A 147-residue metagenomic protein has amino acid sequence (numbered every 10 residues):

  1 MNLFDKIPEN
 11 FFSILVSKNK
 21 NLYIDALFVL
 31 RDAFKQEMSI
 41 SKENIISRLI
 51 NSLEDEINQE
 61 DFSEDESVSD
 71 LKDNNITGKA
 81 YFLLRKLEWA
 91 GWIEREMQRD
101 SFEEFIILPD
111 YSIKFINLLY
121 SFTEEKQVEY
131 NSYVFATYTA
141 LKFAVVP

Functional and structural regions predicted by a protein language model:
M1-I24: Intrinsically disordered, low-complexity serine/threonine- and proline-rich regulatory segments
N21-M38: Positively charged, polyanion-binding regions of nucleic-acid-associated proteins
S41-V68: DNA-recognition alpha helix
E60-E66, M97-I106: Short, glycine/acidic-rich hinge or "gate" loops at secondary-structure transitions that mediate conformational
D70-N74: Long amphipathic alpha-helical scaffold regions
G78-R85: Short, hydrophobic-biased segments on the C-terminal half of alpha helices that form "recognition helices"
R85-R99: A short, conserved structural fragment
S101, F105, Y111-P147: Leucine-rich, amphipathic alpha-helical/linker segments
